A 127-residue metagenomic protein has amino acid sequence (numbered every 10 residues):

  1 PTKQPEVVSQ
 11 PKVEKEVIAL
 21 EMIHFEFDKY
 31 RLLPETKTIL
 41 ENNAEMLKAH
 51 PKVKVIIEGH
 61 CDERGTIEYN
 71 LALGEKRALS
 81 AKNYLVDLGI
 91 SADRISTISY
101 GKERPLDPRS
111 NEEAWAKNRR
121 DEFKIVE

Functional and structural regions predicted by a protein language model:
P1-K54: Periplasmic peptidoglycan-binding/tethering modules of Gram-negative envelope proteins
E58-E127: Periplasmic OmpA-like peptidoglycan-binding domain that tethers envelope proteins to the cell wall
